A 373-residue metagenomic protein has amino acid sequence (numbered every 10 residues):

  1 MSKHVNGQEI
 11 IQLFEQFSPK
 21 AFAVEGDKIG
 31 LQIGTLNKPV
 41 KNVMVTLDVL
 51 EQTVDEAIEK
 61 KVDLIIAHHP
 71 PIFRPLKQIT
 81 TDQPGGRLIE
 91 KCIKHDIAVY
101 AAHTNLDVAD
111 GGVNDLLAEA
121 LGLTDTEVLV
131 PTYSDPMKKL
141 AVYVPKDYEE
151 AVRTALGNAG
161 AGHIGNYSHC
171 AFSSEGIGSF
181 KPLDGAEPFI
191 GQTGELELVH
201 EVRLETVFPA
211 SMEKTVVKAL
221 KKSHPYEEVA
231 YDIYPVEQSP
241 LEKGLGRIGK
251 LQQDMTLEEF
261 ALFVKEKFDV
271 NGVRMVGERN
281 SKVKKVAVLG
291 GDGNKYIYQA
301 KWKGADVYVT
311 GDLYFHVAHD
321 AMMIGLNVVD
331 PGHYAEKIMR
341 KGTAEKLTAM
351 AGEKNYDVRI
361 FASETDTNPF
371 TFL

Functional and structural regions predicted by a protein language model:
M1-L373: Hydrophobic structural segments
